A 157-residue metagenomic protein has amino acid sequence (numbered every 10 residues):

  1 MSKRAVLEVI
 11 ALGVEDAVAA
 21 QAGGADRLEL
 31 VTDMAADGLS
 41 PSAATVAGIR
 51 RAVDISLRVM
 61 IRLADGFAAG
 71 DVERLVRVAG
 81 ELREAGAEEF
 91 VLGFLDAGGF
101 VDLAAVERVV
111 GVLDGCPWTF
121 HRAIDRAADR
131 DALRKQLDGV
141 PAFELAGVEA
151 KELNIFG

Functional and structural regions predicted by a protein language model:
M1-R4, I49-F67, G115-C116: N-terminal small/glycine-rich loop or linker at the start of catalytic domains across soluble metabolic enzymes
A5-A11, L28-L30, L57-L63, F90-L92 (+2 more regions): Hydrophobic faces of well-ordered beta-strands that scaffold small-molecule active sites in alpha/beta enzyme cores
V6-A19, G23-G24, E29-L30, D37-G38: N-terminal beta1-alpha1 ligand-phosphate binding loop
L12-G23, V59, L63-E84, D125-P141 (+1 more regions): Catalytic cores of alpha/beta
E15, M34-I55, A69-V76, F94-D114 (+2 more regions): Active-site-adjacent beta->alpha loops and helix N-cap segments on the catalytic face of soluble alpha/beta enzymes
A20, I49, L82, V109 (+1 more regions): Conserved, mostly hydrophobic/aromatic
Q21-L28, V53-S56, G86-E89, V112-C116 (+2 more regions): Glycine-enriched alpha-helix->loop->beta-strand junction motifs that scaffold or abut catalytic
